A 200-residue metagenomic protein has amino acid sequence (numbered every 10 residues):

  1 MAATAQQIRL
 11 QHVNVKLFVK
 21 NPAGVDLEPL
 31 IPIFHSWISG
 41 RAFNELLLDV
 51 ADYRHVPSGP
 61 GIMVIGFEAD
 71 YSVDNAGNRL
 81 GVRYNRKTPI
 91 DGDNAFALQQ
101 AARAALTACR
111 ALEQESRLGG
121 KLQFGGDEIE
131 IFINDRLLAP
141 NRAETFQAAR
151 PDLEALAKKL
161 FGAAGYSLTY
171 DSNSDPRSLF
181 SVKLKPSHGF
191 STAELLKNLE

Functional and structural regions predicted by a protein language model:
A3-R9, V64-I65, D70-N78, G120-G125 (+1 more regions): Short glycine/proline-enriched loop/turn "hinge" motifs that connect secondary-structure elements and lie
L10-L17, Q123-A143: Short glycine-rich, basic-tinged beta-strand/loop micro-motifs
F18-V73: N-terminal low-complexity, intrinsically disordered segments
K20-P32, G92-F96, P140-F146, F190-L195: Short, conserved charged micro-motifs
P29-W37, I90-S116: Ampiphathic alpha-helical segments that act as solvent-exposed interaction surfaces
F67-F96, A193-E200: Intrinsically disordered, low-complexity regulatory segments enriched in Ser/Thr/Pro and charged residues
L137-A164: Short, hydrophobic/π-rich interface segment
Y170-L196: C-terminal edge-of-domain segments
